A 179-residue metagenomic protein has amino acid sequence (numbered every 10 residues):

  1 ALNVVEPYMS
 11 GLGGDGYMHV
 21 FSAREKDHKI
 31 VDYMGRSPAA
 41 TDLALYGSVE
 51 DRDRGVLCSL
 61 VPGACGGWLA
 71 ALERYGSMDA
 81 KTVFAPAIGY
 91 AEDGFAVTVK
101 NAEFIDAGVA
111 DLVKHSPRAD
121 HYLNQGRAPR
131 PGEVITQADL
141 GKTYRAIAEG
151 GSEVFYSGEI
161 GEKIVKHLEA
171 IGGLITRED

Functional and structural regions predicted by a protein language model:
L2-S157, G161-D179: Noncatalytic scaffold domains of N-terminal-nucleophile
